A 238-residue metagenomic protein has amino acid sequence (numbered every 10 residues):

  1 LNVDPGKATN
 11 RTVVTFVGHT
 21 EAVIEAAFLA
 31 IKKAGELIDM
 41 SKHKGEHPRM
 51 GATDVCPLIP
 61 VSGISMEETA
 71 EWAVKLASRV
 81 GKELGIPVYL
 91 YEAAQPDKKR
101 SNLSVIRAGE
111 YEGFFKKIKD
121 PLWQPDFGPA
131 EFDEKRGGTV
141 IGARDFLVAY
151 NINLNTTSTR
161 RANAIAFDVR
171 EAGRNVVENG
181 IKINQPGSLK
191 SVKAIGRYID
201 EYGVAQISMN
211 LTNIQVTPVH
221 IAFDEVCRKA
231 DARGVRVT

Functional and structural regions predicted by a protein language model:
L1-T238: Long, contiguous binding/interaction regions
